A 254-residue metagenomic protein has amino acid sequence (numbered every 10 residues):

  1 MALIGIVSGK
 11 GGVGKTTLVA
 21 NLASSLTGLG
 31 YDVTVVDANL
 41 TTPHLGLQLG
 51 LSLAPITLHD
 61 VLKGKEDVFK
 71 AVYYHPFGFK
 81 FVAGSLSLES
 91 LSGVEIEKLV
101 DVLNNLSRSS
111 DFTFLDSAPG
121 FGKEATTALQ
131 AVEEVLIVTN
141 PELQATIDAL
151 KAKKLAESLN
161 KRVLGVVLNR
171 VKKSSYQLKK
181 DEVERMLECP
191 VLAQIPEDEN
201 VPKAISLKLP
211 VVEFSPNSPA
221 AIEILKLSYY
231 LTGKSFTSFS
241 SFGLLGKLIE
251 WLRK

Functional and structural regions predicted by a protein language model:
L3, V35, F81, V191-Q194: Conserved beta-strand scaffold positions in the cores of enzyme catalytic domains, especially in NTP/NDP-utilizing
L3-D67: Walker A/P-loop NTP-binding active-site region of P-loop NTPases, recognizing the glycine-rich GxxxxGKT/S
G11, D37, L45, V61 (+5 more regions): Residue-level signature of catalytic and energy-coupling elements of molecular machines, predominantly ATP/GTP-dependent
A20, S24-G28, Q130, K154 (+1 more regions): Short, well-ordered alpha-helices that flank and scaffold nucleotide-derived cofactor binding pockets
A38-R108, S206: P-loop/Walker-type NTP enzyme "switch/lid" segment
D101, N105-R108, F112-K203, L207: Conserved catalytic-core segment of NTP-binding enzymes
L207-I222: C-terminal boundary of histidine-terminating zinc-finger modules
K226, Y230-K254: P-loop NTP-binding site
